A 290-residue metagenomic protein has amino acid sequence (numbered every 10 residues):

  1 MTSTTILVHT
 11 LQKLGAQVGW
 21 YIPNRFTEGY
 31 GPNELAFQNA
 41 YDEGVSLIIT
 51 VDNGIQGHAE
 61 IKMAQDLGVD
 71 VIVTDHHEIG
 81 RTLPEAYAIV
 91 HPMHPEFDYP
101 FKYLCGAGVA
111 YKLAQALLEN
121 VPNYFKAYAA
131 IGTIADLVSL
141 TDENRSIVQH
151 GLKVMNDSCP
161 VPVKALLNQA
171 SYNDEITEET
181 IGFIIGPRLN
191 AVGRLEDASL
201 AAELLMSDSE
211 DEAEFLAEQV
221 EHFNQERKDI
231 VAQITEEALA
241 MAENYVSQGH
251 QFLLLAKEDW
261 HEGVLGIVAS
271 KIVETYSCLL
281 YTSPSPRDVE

Functional and structural regions predicted by a protein language model:
M1-L47, L67, E85, L118-R287: Hydrophobic helix-and-loop "lid/oligomerization" segment in the mid-to-C-terminal part of catalytic domains
Y21, V51, T74-H76, V90-P92 (+1 more regions): Generic beta-sheet signal
D52, D75, D136, D288: Acidic active-site catalytic centers that drive phospho-/nucleotidyl reactions and related ester hydrolyses
I55-Q56: Phosphate/diphosphate-binding loops
E60-L67: Catalytic-core regions built around general acid/base machinery
H76-L83: Short, glycine/polar-rich helix-capping loops at beta-to-alpha or helix-loop-helix junctions that flank or form
E85-I134: Short alpha-helices
